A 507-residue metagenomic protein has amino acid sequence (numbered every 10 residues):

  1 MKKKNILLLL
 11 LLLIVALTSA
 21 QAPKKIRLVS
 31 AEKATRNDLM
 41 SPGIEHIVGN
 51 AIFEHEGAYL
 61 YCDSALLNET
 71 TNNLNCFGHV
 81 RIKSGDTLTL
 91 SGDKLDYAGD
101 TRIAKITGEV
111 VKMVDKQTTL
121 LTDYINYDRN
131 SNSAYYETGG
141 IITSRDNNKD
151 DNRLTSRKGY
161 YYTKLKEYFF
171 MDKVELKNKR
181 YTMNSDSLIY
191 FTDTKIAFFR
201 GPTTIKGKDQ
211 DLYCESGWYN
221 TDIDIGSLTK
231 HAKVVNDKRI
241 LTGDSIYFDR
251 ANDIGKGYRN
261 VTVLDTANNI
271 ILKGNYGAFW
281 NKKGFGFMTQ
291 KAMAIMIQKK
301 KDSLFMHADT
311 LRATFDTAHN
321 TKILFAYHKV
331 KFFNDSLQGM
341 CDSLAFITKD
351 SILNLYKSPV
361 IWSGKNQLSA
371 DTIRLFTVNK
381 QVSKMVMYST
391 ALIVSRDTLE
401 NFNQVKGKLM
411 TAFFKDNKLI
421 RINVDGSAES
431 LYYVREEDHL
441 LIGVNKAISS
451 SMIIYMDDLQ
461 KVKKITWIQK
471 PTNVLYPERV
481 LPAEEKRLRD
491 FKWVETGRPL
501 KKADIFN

Functional and structural regions predicted by a protein language model:
M1-I26: Bacterial Sec-dependent N-terminal signal peptides
A20-N507: N-terminal amphipathic/hydrophobic interface segments
